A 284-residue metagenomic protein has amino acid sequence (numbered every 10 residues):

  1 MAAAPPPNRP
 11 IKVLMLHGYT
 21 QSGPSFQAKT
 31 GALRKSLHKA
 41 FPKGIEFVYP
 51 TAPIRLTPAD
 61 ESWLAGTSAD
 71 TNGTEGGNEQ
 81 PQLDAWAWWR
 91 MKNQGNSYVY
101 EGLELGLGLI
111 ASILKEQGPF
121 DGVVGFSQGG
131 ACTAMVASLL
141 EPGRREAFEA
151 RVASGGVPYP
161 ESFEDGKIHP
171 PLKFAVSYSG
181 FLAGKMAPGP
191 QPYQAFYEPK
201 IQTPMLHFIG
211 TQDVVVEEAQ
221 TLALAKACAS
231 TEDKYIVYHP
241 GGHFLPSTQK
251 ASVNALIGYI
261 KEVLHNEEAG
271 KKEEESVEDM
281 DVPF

Functional and structural regions predicted by a protein language model:
P10-P119: Serine-hydrolase catalytic machinery in alpha/beta-hydrolase-like enzymes
P24-S25, K185-P188, V214-Q220: Conserved alpha/beta-hydrolase "acid-adjacent" motif
V124-G129, T133: Gly/Ala-rich beta-loop-alpha elbow adjacent to hydrolase catalytic centers
T133-G143: Short glycine-enriched nucleophile-adjacent loop and the immediately C-terminal alpha-helix near the catalytic center
L182-K185, T211-V216, G242-F244: Acidic catalytic loop of the alpha/beta-hydrolase fold
K200-I201, M205-I209, D213: Short beta-strand/loop motif that positions the catalytic acidic residue of the alpha/beta-hydrolase fold
A227-P246: Catalytic histidine neighborhood in serine/cysteine hydrolases with alpha/beta-hydrolase-type architecture
S247-E262: Post-His helix in hydrolase/transferase enzymes
